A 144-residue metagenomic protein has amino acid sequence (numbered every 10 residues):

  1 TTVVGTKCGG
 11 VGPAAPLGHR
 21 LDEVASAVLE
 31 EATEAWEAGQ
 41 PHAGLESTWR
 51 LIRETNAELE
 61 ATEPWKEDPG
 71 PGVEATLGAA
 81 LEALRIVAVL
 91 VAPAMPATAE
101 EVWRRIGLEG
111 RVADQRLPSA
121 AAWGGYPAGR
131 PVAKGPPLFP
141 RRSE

Functional and structural regions predicted by a protein language model:
T1-A32, I52-P71: Conserved, charged catalytic cores of large soluble enzymes
E34, G39-Q40, W49-E144: Basic, alpha-helical terminal appendages of large translation-related enzymes
